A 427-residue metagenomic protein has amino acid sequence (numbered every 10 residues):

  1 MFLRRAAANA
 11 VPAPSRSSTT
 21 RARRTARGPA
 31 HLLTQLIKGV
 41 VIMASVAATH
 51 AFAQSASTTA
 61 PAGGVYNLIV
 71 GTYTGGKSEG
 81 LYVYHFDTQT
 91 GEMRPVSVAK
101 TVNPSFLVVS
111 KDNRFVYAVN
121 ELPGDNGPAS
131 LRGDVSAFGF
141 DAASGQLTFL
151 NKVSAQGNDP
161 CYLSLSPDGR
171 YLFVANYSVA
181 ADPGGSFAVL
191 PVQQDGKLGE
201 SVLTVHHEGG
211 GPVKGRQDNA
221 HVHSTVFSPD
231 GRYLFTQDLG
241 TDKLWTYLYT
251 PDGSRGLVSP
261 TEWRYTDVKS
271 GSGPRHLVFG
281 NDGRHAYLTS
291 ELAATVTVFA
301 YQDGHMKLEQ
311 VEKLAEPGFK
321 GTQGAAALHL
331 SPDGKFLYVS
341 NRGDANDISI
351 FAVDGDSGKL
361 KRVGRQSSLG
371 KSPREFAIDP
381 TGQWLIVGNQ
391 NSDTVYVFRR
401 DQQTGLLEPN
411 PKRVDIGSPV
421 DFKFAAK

Functional and structural regions predicted by a protein language model:
A6-A8: Residue-level detector of structural "landmarks"
A60-F86: An edge-strand/N-cap motif at the start of beta-rich repeat modules
G63, K77, T101-K111, Q156-P167 (+6 more regions): Beta-rich, blade/repeat-based domains predominating in secreted/periplasmic proteins but also intracellular
Y73-G75, E121-P123, Y177-V179, V192 (+7 more regions): Short loop/turn segments immediately following the C-termini of beta-strands
H85-G91, F138-G145, V189-G199, L248-L257 (+3 more regions): Short loop/turn segments immediately following beta-strands, especially the blade-tip and inter-blade linker loops
R94-A99, T148-V153, G209-G215, T261-D267 (+3 more regions): A short beta-strand motif characteristic of beta-propeller blades
P95-S166: Blade-loop segments of beta-propeller domains
